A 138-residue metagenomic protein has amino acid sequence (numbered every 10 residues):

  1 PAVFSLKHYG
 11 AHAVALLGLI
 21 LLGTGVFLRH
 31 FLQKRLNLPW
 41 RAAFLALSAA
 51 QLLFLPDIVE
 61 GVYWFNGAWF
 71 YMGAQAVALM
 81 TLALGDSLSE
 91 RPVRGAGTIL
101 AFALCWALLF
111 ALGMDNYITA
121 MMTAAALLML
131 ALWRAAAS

Functional and structural regions predicted by a protein language model:
P1-V14: Short hydrophobic/aromatic helix or loop-helix immediately within or flanking a transmembrane segment in polytopic
A11, A15-G23, A68-T81, A124 (+1 more regions): Membrane-embedded alpha-helical segments of multi-pass membrane proteins, especially the transmembrane helices
A15-A42, M80: Transmembrane-helix motifs of polytopic, lipid-linked glycan transferases
L28-W40, S89-A96, A135-S138: Membrane-interface helix-boundary motifs at transmembrane edges
P39, A43-D86, N116: Membrane-interface micro-motifs in multi-pass membrane enzymes
A78-A101: Membrane-interface transmembrane helices that cradle and orient dolichyl/undecaprenyl
T98-Y117, T123-A126: Membrane-interface alpha helices of multi-pass inner-membrane proteins
M122-S138: Perimembrane helix-loop-helix junctions
